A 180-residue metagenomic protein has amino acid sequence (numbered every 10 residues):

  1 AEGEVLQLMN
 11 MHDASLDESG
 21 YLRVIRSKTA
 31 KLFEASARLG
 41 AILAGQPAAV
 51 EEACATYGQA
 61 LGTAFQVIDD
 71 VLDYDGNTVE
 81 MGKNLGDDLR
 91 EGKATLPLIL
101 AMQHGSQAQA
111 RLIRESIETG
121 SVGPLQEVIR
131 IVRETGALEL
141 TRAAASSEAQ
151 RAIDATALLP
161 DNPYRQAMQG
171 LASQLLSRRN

Functional and structural regions predicted by a protein language model:
A1-N180: All-alpha prenyltransferase/terpene-synthase fold signal
